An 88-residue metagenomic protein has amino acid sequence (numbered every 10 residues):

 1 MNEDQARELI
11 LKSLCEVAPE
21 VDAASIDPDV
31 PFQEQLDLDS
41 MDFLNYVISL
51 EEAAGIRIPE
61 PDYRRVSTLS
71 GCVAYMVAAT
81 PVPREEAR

Functional and structural regions predicted by a protein language model:
N2-E34, L38, D42, E52-A53 (+1 more regions): Phosphopantetheine-dependent thiolation modules in NRPS/PKS and related acyl-activating systems
V47-I48: Short, hydrophobic-biased segments on the C-terminal half of alpha helices that form "recognition helices"
